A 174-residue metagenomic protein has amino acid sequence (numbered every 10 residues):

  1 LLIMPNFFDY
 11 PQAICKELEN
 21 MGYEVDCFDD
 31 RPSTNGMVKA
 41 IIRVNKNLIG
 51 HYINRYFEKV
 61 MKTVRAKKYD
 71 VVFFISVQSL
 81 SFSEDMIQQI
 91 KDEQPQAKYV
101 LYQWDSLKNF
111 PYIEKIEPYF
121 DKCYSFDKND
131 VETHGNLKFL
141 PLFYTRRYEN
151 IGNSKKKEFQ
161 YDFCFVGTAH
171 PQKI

Functional and structural regions predicted by a protein language model:
L1-V44, R55-K59, R65-K67, S76-D85 (+1 more regions): Nucleotide-sugar donor-binding catalytic core of glycosyltransferases
N47-I53, V77-Q78, V100-S106: Short, flexible loop segments at the rims of nucleotide/cofactor-binding pockets, characterized by
D70: Short acidic/polar active-site loop segments enriched in Thr and Asp
F73: N-terminal Rossmann-like NAD(P) cofactor-binding module of classical short-chain dehydrogenase/reductase
I90-S106, Y124: Active-site proximal beta-strand in glycosyltransferases
